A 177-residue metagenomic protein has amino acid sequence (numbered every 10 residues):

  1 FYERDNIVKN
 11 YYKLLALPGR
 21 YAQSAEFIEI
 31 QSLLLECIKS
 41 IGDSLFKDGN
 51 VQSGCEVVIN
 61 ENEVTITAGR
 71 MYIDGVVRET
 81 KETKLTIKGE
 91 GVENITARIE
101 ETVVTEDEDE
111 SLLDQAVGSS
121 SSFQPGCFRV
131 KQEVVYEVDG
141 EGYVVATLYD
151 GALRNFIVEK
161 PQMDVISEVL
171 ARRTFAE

Functional and structural regions predicted by a protein language model:
F1-A16, Y21, E26, N60-E177: Beta-strand-rich solenoidal segments
K9, L14-S53: N-terminal "first-domain core" detector
S40-I59, E110-S120: Short linear, low-complexity motifs centered on an aromatic residue
